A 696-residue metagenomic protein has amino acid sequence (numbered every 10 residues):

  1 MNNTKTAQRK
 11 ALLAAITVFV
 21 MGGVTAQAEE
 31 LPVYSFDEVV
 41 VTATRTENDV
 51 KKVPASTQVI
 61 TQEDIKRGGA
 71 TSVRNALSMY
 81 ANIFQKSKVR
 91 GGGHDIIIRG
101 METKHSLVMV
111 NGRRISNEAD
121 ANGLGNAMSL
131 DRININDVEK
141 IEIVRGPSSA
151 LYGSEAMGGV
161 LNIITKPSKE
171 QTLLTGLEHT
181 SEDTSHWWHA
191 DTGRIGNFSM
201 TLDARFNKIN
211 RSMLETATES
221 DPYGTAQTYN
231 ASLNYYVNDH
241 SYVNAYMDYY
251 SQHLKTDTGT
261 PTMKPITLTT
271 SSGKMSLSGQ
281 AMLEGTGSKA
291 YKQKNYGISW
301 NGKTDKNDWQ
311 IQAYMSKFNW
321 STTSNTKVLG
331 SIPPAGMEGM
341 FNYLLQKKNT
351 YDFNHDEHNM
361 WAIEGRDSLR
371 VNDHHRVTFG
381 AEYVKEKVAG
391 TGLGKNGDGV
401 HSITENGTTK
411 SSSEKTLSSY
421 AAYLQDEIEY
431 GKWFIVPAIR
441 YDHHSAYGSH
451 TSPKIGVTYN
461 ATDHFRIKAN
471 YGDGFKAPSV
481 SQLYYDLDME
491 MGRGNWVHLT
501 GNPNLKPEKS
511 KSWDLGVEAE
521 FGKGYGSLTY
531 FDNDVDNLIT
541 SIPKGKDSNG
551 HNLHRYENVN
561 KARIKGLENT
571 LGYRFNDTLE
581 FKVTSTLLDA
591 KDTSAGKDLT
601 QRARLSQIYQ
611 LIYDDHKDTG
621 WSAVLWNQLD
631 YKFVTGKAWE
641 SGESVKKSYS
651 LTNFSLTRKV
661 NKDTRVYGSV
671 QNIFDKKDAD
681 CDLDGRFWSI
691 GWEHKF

Functional and structural regions predicted by a protein language model:
M1-G68, N75, Y80, T192 (+4 more regions): N-terminal Sec signal peptide and the immediately downstream disordered periplasmic leader that contains the TonB box
V73-A76, D95-I97, M109-N111, N126-D131 (+4 more regions): N-terminal periplasmic accessory domains that precede and gate Gram-negative outer-membrane beta-barrel machines
R74, S78-R114: Extracytoplasmic beta-strand/coil segments of soluble accessory domains associated with Gram-negative outer-membrane
Q85, I115-R145: Short acidic/polar hinge/loop motifs at secondary-structure boundaries that mediate gating or recognition
S149, N162, E170-L174, E178 (+3 more regions): Periplasmic-side early beta-strands and strand-to-turn transitions of outer-membrane beta-barrels
Y236-Q252, L277-G279, G285-S449, N460 (+2 more regions): Face-selective signature of the C-terminal outer-membrane beta-barrel domain
S272, A281-N295, S299-K303, D356 (+5 more regions): Outer-membrane beta-barrel signature, preferentially recognizing the C-terminal barrel domain of Gram-negative
D373, V377, I428-F434, F531-D534 (+2 more regions): Gram-negative outer-membrane beta-barrel transporters
